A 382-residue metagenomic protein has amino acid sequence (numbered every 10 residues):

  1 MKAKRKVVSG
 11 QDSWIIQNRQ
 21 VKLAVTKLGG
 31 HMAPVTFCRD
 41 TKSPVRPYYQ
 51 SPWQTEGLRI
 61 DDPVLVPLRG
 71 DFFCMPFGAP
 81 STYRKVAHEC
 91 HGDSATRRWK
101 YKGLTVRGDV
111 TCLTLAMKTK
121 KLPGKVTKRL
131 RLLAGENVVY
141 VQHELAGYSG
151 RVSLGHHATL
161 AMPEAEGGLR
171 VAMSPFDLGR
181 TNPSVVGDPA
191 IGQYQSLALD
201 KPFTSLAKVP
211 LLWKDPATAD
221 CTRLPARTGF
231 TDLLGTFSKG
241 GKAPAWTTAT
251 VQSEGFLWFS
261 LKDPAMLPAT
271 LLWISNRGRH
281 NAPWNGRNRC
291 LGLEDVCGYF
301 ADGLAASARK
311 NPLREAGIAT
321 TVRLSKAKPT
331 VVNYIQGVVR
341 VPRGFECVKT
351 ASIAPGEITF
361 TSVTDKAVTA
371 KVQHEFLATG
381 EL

Functional and structural regions predicted by a protein language model:
M1-Y140, R151, H157-L382: Surface-exposed acidic/polar loop and edge beta-strand patches at domain peripheries
E144-Y148: Asparagine-centered strand-capping/turn motif at beta-strand->loop junctions
